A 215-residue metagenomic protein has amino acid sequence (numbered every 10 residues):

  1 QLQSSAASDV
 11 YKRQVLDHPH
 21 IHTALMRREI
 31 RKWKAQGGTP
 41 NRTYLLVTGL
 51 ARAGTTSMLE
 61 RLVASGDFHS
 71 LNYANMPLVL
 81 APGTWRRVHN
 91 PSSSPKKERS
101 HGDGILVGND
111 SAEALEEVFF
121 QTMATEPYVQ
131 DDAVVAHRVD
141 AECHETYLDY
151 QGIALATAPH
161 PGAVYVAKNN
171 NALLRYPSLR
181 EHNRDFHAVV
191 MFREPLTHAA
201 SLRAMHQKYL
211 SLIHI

Functional and structural regions predicted by a protein language model:
Q1-A7, Y11, H214: Single conserved hydrophobic/aromatic residue that forms the stacking wall/gate of nucleotide- or nucleobase-binding
R13-R31: N-terminal pre-Walker A segment at the start of P-loop NTPase domains
V47: Hydrophobic anchor at the beta1->P-loop junction of P-loop NTPases
L50: P-loop (Walker A) phosphate-binding loop of NTP-binding proteins
S57-D67: A conserved segment at the C-terminal end of the G1
A74-V166: PAPS-dependent sulfation machinery
N169, L179, D185-R203: Conserved phosphate-donor/acceptor-positioning beta-strand/loop module used by diverse small-molecule
A204-I213: PAPS-dependent sulfotransferase catalytic core
